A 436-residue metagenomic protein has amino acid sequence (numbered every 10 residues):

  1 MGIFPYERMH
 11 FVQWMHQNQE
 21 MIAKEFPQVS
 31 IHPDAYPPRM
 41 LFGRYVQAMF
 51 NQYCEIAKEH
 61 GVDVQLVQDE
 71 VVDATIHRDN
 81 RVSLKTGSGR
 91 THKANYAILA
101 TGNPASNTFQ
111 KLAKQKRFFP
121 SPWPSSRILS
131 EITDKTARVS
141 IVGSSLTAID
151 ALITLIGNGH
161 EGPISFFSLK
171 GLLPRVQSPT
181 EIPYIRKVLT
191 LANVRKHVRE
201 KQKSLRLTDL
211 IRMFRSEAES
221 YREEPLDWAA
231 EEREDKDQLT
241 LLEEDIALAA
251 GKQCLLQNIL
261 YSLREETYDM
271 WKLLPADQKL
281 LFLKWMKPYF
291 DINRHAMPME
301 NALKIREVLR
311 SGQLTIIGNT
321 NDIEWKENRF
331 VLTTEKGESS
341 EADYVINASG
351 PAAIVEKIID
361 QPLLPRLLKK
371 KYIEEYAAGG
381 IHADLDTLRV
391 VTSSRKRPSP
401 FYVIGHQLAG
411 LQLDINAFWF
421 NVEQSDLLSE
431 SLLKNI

Functional and structural regions predicted by a protein language model:
M1-P27: Redox-cofactor-proximal catalytic regions of oxidoreductases
V29-I31, A35-N435: Flavin (primarily FAD) cofactor-binding/catalytic cores of flavoenzymes
